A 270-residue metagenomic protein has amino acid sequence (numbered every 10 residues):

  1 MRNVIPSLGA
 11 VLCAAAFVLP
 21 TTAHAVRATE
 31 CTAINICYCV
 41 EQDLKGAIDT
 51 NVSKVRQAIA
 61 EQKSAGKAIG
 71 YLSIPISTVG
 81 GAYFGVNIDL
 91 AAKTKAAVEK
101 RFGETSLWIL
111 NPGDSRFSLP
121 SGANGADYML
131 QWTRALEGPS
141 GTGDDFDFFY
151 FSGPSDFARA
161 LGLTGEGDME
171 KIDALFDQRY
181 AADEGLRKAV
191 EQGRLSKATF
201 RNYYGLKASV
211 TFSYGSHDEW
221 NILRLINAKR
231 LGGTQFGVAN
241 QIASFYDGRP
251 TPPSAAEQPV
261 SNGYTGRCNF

Functional and structural regions predicted by a protein language model:
M1-A10: Bacterial N-terminal signal peptides that target proteins for export
G9-V18: Bacterial N-terminal signal peptides
L19-A25: Sec/Tat signal peptide C-region and signal peptidase I cleavage site
V26-F270: Conserved catalytic or regulatory cores that recognize and/or transform ribose-phosphate-containing ligands
